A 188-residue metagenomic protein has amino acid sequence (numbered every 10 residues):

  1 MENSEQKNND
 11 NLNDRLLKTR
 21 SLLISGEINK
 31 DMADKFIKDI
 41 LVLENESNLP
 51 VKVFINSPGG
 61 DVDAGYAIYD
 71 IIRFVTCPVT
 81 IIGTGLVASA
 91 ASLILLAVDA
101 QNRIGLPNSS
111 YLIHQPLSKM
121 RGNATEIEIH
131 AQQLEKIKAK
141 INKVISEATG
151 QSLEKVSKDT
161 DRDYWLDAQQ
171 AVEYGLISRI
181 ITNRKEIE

Functional and structural regions predicted by a protein language model:
M1-E188: Terminal-region recognition feature
